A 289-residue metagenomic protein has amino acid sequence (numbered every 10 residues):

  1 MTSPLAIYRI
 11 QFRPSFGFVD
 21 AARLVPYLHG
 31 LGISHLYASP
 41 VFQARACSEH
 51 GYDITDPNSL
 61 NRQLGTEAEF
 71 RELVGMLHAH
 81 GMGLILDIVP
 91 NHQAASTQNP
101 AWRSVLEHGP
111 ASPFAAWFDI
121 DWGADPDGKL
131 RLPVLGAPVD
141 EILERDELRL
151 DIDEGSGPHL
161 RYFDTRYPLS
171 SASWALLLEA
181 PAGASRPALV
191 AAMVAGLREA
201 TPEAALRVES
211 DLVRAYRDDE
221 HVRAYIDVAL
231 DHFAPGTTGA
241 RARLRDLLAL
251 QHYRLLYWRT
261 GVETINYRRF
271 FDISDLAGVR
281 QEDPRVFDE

Functional and structural regions predicted by a protein language model:
M1-L5, R9-S15, C47-D53, N58-I85 (+1 more regions): Alpha-amylase-like alpha-glycosidases and glucanotransferases acting on alpha-linked glucans and related
A21-R45, E69, E289: Catalytic domains of carbohydrate-active enzymes, especially glycoside hydrolases
